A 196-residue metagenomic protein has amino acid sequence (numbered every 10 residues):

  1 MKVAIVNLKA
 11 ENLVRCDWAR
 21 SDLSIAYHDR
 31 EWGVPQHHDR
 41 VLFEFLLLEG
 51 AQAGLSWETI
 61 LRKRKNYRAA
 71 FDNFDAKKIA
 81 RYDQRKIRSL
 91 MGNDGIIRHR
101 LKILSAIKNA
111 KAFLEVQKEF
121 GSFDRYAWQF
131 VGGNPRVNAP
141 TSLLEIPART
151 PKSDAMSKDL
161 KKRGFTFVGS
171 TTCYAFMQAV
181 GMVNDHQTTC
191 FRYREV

Functional and structural regions predicted by a protein language model:
M1-V196: HhH-family (HhH-GPD) DNA N-glycosylase catalytic core used in base-excision repair
